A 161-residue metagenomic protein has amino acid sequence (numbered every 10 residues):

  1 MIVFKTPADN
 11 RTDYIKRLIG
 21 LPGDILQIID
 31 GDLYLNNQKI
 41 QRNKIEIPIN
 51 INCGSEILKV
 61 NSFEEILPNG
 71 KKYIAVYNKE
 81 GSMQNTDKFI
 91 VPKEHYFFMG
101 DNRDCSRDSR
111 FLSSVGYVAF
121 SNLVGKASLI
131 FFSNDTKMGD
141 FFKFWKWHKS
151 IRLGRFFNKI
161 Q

Functional and structural regions predicted by a protein language model:
M1-Q161: Soluble "head" domains of membrane/secretory-pathway proteins
